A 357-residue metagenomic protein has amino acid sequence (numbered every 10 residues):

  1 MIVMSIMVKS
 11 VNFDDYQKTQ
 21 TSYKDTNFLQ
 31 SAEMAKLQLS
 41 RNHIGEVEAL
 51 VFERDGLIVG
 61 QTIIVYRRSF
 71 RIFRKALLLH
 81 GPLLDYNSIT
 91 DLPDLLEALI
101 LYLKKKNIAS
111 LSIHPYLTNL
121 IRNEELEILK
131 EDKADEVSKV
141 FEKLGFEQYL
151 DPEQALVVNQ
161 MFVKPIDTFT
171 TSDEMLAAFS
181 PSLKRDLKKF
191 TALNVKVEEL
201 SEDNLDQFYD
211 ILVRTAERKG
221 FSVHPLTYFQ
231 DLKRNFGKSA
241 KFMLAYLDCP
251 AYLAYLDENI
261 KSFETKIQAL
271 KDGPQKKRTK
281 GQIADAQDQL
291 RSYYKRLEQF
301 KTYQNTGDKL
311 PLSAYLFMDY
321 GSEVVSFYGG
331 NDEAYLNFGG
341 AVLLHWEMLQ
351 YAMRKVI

Functional and structural regions predicted by a protein language model:
M1-M4: Short, Lys/Arg-enriched N-terminal segments with co-localized hydrophobic residues within the first ~10-30 amino acids
K9-D55, V59-R71, G145-L156, I166-N337: A conserved beta-strand-loop-helix scaffold within acyl/acetyltransferase catalytic domains
F73-L156, L310-S313, M318-I357: Acyl-donor binding region in acyl/amide transferases
E125-K130, K164-I166, R214: Short low-complexity, flexible loop/linker segments enriched in glycine and/or proline with clustered acidic
A134, V158-P165: Long, hydrophobic, well-ordered secondary-structure blocks that form the structural core and pocket-lining surfaces
